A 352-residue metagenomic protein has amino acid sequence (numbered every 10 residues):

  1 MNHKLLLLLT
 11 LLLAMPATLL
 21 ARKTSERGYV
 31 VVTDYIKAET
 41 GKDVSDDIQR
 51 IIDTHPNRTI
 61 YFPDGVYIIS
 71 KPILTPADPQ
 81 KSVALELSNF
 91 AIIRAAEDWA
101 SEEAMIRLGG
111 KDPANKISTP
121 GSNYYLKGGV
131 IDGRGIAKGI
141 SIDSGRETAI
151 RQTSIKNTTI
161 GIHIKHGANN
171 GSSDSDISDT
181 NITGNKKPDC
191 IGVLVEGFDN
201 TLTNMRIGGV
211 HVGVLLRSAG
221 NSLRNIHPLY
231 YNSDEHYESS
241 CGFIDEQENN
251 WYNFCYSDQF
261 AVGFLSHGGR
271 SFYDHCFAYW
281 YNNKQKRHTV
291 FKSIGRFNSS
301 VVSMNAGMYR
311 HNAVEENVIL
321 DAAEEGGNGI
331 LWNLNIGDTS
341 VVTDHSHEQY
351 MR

Functional and structural regions predicted by a protein language model:
M1-K23: Bacterial Sec-dependent N-terminal signal peptides
L20-R50: Right-handed parallel beta-helix/beta-solenoid
T24-Y29, Y61, L87, P120: A short, polar/charged loop/turn motif at coil->beta-strand junctions and beta-hairpin connectors
I36, Q49, N57-E102, I131 (+1 more regions): N-terminal extracellular ligand-recognition/capping segment immediately after the signal peptide
K71-P72, R94-A100, R134-I140, T158-K165 (+8 more regions): Short glycine/acidic-rich loop motifs that flank beta-strands on beta-rich extracellular proteins
A77-L85, M105-G128, I142-T153, H166-T180 (+6 more regions): Surface-exposed loop/turn motifs in large extracellular/passenger domains
H347-M351: Short, low-complexity, Pro/Ser/Thr/Gly-rich segments in the mature regions of secreted, periplasmic
